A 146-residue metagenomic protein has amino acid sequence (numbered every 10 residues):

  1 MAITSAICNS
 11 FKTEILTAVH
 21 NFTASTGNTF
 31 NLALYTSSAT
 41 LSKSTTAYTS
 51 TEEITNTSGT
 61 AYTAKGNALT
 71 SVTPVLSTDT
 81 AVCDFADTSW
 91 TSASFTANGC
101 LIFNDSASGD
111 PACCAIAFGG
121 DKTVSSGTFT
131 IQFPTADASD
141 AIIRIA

Functional and structural regions predicted by a protein language model:
M1-N98, D105-A146: Small cysteine-rich, disulfide-bonded extracellular modules of the LU/uPAR three-finger superfamily and closely related
